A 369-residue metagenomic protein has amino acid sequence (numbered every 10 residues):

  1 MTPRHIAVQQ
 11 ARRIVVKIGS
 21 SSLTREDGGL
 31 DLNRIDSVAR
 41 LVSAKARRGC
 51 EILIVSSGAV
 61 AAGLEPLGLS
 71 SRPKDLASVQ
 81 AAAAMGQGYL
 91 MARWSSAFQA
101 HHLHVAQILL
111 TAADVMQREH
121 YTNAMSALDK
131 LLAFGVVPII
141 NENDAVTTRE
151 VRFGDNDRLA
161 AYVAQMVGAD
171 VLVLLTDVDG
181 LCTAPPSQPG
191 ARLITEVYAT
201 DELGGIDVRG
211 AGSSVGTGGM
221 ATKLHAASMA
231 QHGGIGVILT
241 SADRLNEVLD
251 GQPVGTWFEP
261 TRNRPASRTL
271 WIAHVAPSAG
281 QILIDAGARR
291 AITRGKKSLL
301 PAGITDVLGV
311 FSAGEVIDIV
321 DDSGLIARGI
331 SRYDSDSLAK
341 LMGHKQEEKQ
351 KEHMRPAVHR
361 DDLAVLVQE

Functional and structural regions predicted by a protein language model:
T2-R72, L76-H104, I108-E369: C-terminal catalytic "cap/lid" subdomain
